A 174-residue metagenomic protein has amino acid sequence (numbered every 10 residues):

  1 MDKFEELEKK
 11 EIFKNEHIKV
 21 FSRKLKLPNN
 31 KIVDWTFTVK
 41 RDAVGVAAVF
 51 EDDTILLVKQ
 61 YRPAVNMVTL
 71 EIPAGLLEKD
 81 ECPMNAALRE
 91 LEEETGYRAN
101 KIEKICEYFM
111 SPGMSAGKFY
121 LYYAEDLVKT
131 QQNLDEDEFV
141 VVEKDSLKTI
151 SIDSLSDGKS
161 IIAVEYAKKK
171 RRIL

Functional and structural regions predicted by a protein language model:
D2, W35, G45-A47, E51-R89: Conserved Nudix-box catalytic region and its N-terminal flanking loop in Nudix hydrolases and closely related
F4, E8-G45, E51: Acidic, metal-coordinating catalytic segment for phosphate/diphosphate chemistry, firing primarily on the Nudix
F4, V68, K79, D137-L174: Nudix hydrolase/Nudix homology domain
E5, R98-I105: A short coil-to-beta-strand element that immediately follows conserved catalytic motifs
K10-E11, C106-S111: Short, solvent-exposed loop/turn elements at beta->coil junctions and helix N-caps that rim active or binding pockets
F21-N29, S111-T130: Active-site-adjacent beta-strand/loop module that shapes the phosphate/pyrophosphate-binding cleft
L56-L57, E71, E90-E92, E103-K104 (+1 more regions): Conserved beta-strand segments that form the floor/walls of ligand-binding pockets within enzyme and binding domains
E81-N85, E94-K101: Beta-rich strand-turn-strand
